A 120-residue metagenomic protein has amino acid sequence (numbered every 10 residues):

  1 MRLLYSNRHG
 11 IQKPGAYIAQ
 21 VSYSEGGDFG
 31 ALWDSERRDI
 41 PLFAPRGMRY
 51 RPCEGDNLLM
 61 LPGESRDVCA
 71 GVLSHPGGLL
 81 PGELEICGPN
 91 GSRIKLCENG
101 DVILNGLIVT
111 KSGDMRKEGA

Functional and structural regions predicted by a protein language model:
M1-N90: Exposed beta-strand/loop interface patches that mediate assembly or binding
R2-G10, P89-A120: Intrinsic-disorder/coil detector with helix-boundary
